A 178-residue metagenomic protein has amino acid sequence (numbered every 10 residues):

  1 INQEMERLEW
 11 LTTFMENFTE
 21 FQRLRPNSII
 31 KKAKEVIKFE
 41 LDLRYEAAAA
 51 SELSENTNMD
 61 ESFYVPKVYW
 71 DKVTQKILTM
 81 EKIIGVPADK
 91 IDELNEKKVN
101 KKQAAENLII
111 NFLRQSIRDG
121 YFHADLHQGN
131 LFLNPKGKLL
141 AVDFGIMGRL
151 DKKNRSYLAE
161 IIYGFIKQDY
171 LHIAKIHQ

Functional and structural regions predicted by a protein language model:
I1-Q178: Conserved catalytic cores of large enzyme domains
